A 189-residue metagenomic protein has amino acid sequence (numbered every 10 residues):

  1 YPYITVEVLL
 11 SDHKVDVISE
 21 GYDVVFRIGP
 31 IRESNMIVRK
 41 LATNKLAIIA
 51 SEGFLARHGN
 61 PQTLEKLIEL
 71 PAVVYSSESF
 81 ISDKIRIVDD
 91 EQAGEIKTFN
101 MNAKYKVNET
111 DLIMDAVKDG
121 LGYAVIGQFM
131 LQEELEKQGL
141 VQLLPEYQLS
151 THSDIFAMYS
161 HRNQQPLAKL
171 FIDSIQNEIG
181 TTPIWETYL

Functional and structural regions predicted by a protein language model:
Y1-I37, W185: Central regulatory/effector-binding core of bacterial HTH transcription factors
V6-L10, T98-E109: Short beta-strand-to-loop elements that line the ligand-binding cleft of bilobed periplasmic-binding protein-like
L10-D12, I28-P30, A50-E52, E109 (+1 more regions): Beta->alpha turn/N-cap motifs
V24-R27, G122-I126, Q142-L143: Paired acidic/hydrophobic, glycine-rich loop segments that form the ligand-binding mouth/hinge of periplasmic-binding
N35-L46, A50-Y75: Flexible hinge/capping segments at coil-to-helix
P71-E95: Secondary-structure junction motif
M114-G139, L149: A ligand-binding cleft/hinge motif common to bilobed small-molecule-binding domains
Q132-K137, V141, Y147-L189: C-terminal effector-binding regulatory domain of bacterial HTH transcription factors
